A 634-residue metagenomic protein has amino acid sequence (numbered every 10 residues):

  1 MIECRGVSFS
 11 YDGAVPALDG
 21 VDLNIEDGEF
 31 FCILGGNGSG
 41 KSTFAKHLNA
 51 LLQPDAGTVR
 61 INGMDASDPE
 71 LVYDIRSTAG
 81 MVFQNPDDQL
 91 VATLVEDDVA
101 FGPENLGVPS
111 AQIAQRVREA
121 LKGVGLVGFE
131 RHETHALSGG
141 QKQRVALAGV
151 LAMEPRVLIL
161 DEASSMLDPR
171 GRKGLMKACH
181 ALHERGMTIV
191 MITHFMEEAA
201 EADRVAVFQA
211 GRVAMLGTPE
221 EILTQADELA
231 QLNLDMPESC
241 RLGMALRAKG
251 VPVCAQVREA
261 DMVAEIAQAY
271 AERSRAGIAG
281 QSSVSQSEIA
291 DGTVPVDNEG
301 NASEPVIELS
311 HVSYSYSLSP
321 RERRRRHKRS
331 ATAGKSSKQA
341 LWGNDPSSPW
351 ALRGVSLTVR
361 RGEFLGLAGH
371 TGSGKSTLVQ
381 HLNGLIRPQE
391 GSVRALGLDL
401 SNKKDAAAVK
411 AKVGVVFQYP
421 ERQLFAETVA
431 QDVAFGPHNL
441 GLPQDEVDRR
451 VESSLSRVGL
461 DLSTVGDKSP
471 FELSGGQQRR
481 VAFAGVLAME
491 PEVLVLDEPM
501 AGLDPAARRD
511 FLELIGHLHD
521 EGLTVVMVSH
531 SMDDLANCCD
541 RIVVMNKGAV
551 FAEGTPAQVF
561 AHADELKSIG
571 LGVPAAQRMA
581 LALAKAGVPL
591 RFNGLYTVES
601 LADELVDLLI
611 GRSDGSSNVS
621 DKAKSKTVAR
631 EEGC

Functional and structural regions predicted by a protein language model:
L34-G36, A368-H370: The feature captures the beta-strand-to-loop junction immediately N-terminal to the Walker
N49, N383: Helix-to-loop junction immediately C-terminal to a conserved catalytic motif
G57-S67, I75, G391-D399, V409: Conserved ABC transporter NBD signature motif
E133-L137, Q141, S469-L473, Q477: Conserved ABC ATPase signature
E154, E490: Conserved catalytic motifs of ABC-family nucleotide-binding domains
L158-D161, L494-D497: Catalytic Walker B motif of ABC-type/P-loop ATPase nucleotide-binding domains
